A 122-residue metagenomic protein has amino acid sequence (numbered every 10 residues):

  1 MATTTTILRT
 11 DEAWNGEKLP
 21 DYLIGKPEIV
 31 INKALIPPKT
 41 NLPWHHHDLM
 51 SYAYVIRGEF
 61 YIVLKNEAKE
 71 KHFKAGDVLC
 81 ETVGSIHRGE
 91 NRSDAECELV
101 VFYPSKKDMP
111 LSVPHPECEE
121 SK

Functional and structural regions predicted by a protein language model:
M1-K33, H72, L79, H115-K122: A short, N-terminal "cap"/entry segment at the start of jelly-roll beta-barrel domains of the cupin/DSBH fold
I24-P27, K39-Y52: A short beta-loop-beta micro-motif enriched in histidine and acidic residues
I31, M50, G84: Short coil/loop residues immediately preceding or within conserved phosphate-binding loops of NTP-utilizing enzyme
I36, N66-G84: Short acidic-glycine-tyrosine-enriched beta hairpin
H47-E67, D77: Glycine- and acidic-residue-biased ligand/ion/polar-headgroup-sensing regions
I62-L64, H87, M109-V113: Substrate-binding/catalytic groove segments of enzymes that remodel or degrade extracellular structural polymers
K69, V83-M109: Ligand-binding loop in jelly-roll beta-barrel domains
